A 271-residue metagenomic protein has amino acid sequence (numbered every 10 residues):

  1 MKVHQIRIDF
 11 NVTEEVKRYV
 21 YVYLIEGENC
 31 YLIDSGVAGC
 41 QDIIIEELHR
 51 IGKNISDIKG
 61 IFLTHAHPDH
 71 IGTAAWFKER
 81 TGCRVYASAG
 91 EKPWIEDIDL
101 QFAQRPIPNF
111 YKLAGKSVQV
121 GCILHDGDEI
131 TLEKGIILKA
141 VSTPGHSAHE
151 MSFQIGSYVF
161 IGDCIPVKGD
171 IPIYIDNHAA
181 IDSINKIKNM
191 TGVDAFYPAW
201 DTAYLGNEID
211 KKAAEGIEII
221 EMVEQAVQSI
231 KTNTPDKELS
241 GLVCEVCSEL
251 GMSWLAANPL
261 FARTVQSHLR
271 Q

Functional and structural regions predicted by a protein language model:
M1-I51, I55, M151-C164: Conserved beta-strand hairpin/beta-sheet module of binuclear metal-dependent hydrolase folds, prominently
H4, Y21-V22, V37, K59 (+6 more regions): A structural signal for the main folded, soluble domain(s) of proteins
G27-N29, R80-C83, Q154-Y158, T191-G192 (+1 more regions): Short glycine/proline-enriched coil/turn segments at helix->beta-strand junctions
Y31-I33, F62, V85, Y158-F160 (+1 more regions): Residue-level marker for buried hydrophobic side chains located in beta-strands that build the well-ordered beta-sheet
A38-G39, I137-E224: Metallo-beta-lactamase
G39-D42, H49-E129: Active-site HxH/HxHxD metal-binding segment of metal-dependent hydrolases
E47, T73, A180-S183: A general structural detector for well-ordered alpha-helical segments in enzyme core domains, enriched
K188-A195, T202-Q271: Accessory terminal helices/loops
